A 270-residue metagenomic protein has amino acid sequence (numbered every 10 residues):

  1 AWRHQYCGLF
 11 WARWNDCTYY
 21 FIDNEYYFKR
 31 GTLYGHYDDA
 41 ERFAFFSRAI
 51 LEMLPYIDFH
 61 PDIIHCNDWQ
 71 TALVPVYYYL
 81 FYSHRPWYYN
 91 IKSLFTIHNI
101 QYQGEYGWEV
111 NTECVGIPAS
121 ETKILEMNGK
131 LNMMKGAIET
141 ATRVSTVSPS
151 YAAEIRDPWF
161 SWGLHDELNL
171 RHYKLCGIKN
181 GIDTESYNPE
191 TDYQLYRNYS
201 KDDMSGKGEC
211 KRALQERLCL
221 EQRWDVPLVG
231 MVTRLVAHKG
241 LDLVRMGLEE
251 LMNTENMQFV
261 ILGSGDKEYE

Functional and structural regions predicted by a protein language model:
A1-E270: Catalytic cores of nucleotide-sugar-dependent glycosyltransferases that transfer UDP/GDP/TDP-activated
